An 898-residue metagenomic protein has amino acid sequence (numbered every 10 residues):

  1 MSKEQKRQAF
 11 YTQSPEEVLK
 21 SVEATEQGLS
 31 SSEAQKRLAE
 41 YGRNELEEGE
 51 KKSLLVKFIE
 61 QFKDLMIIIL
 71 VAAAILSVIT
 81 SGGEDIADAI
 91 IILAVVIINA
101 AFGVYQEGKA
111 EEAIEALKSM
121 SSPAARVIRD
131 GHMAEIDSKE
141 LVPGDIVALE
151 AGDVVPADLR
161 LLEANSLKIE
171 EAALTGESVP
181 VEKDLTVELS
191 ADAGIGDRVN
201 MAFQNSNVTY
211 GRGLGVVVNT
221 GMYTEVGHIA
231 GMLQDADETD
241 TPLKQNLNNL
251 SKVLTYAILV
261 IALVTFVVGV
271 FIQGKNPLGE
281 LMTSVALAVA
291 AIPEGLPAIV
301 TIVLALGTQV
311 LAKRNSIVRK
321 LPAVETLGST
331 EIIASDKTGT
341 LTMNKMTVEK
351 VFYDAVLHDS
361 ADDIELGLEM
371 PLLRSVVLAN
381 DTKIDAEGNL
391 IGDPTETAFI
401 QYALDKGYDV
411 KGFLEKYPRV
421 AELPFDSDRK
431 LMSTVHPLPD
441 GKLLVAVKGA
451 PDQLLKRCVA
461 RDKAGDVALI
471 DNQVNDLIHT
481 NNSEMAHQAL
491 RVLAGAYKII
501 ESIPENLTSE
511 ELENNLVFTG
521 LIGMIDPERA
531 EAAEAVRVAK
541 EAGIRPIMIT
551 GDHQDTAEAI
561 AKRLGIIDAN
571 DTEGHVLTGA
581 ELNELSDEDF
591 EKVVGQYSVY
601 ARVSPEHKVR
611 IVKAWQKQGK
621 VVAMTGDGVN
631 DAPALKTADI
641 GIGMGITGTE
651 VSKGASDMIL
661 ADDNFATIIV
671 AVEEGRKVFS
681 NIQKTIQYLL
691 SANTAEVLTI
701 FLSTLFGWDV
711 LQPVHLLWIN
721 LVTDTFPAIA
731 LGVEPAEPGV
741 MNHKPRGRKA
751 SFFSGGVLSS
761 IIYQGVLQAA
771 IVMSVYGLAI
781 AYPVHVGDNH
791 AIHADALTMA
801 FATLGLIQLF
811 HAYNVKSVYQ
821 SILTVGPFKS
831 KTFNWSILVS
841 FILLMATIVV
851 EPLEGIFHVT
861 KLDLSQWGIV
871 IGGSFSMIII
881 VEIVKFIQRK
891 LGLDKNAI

Functional and structural regions predicted by a protein language model:
M1-P745, A750-F753, V766, A781 (+3 more regions): Conserved cytosolic headpiece of P-type ATPases
T723, T798-A812: Generic alpha-helical transmembrane segments
S760-V775: Alpha-helical transmembrane segments of multi-pass integral membrane proteins
G787-A791: Short, charged/polar, low-complexity loop and linker segments that flank or interrupt alpha-helical bundles
I792-L797: Transmembrane alpha-helix entry/boundary detector in multi-pass membrane proteins
V815: A C-terminal functional module that forms or caps the active site or interfaces directly with catalytic machinery
